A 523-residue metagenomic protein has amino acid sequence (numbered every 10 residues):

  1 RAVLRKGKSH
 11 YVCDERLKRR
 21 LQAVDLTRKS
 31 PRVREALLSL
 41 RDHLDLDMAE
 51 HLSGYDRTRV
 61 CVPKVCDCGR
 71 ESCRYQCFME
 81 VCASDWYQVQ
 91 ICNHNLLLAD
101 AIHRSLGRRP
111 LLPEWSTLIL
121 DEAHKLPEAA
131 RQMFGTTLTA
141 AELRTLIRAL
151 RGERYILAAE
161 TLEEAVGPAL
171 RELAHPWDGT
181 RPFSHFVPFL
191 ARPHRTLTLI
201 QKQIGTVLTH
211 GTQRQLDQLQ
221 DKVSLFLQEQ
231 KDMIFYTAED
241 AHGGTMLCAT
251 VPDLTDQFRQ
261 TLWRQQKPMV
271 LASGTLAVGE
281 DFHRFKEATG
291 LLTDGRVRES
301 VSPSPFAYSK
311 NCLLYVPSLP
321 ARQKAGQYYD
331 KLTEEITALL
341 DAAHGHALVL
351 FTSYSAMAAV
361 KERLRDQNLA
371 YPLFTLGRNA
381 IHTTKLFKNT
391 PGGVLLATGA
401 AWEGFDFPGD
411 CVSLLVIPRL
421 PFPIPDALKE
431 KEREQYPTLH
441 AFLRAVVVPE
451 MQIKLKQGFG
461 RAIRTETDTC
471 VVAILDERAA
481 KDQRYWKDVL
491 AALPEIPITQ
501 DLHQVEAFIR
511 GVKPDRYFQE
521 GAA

Functional and structural regions predicted by a protein language model:
R1, V270-G274, G345-T352, A356 (+1 more regions): Conserved RecA-like ASCE P-loop NTPase motor core of nucleic-acid helicases/translocases
R1-Q90, N95, A370, E430: A substrate-engagement module of RecA-like helicase motors
K64-Q88, A101-R109, K202-S318, K324-Y328 (+3 more regions): A contiguous, basic/glycine-rich beta-loop/short-helix subdomain that forms a polymer-engagement track
R70-R195, G274-T289: Signature of the SF2 helicase/ATPase Hel1-core->accessory helical subdomain module
Q260, P317-T352: Conserved interdomain hinge at the start of the Helicase C-terminal
P317-Q327, N379-A480: Conserved RecA-like P-loop NTPase helicase motor core
T352-G377: Conserved helicase motor "Helicase C" RecA-like lobe of SF1/SF2 P-loop NTPases
A473-A523: N-terminal targeting/trafficking signals and adjacent low-complexity tails
